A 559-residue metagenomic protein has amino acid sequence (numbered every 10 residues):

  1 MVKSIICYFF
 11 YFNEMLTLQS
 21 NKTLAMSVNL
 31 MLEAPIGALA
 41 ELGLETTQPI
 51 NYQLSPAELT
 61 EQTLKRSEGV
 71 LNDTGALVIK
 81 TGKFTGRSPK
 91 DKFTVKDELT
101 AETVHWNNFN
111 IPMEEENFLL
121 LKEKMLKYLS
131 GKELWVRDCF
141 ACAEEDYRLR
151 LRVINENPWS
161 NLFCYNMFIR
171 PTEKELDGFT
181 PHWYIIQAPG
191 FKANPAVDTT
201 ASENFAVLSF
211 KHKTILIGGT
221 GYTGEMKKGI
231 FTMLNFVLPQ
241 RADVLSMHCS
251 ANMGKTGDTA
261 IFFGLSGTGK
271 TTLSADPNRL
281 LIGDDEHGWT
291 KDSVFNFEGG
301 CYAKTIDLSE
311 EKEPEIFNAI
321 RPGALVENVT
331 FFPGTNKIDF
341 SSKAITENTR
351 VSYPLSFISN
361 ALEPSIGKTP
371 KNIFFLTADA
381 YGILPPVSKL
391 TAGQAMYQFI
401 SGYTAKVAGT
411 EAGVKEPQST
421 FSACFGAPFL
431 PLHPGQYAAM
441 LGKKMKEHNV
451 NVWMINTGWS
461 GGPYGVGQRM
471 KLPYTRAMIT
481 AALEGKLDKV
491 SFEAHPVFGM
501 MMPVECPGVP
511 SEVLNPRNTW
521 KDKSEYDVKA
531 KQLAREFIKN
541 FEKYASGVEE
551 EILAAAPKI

Functional and structural regions predicted by a protein language model:
L16-G178: N-terminal accessory targeting/assembly segments
S27-D73, H248-L265, D276-P277, G288-T519 (+2 more regions): Glycine-rich, often acidic-flanked micro-motifs that create phosphate/phosphodiester-binding or positioning elements
R137, V244-A251: A short glycine-rich, hydrophobically flanked beta-strand micro-motif that places a catalytic Asp/Glu for divalent metal
D198-L238: Charged, amphipathic alpha-helical linker segments immediately N-terminal to NTP-binding catalytic cores
K270: Conserved lysine of the Walker
L273: Hydrophobic positions on the alpha1 helix immediately C-terminal to the Walker A/P-loop
V513, N518, K523-I559: Generic C-terminus detector
